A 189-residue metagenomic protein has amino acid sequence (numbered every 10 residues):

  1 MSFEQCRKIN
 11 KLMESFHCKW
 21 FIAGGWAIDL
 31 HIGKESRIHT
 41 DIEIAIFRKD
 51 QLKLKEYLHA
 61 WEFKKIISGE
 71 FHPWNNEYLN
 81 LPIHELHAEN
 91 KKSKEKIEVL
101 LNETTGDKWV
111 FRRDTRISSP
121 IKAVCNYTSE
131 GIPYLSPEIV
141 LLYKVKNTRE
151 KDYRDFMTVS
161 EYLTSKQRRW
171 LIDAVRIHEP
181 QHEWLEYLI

Functional and structural regions predicted by a protein language model:
M1-I189: Compositionally biased terminal segments of proteins
